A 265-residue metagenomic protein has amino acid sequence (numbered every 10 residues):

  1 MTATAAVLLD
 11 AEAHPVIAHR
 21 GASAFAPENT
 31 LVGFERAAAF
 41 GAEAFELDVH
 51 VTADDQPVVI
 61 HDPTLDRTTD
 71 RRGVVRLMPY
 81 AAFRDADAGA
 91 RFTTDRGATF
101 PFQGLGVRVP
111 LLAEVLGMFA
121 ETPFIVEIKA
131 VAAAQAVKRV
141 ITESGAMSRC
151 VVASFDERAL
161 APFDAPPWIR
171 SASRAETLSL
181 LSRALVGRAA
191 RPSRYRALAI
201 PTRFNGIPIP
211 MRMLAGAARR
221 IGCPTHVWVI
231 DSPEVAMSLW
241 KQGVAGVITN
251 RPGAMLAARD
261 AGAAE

Functional and structural regions predicted by a protein language model:
T2-L8, A13-H14, H61-P167, R191-I221: Metal-dependent phosphodiesterase/phospholipase catalytic core, i.e., the His/Asp/Glu-rich active-site region
D10-H61, D66-R71, F163: Conserved N-terminal beta1-alpha1 strand-loop-helix module at the mouth
V16-H19, F45-L47, F124-V126, C150-A153 (+4 more regions): Hydrophobic faces of well-ordered beta-strands that scaffold small-molecule active sites in alpha/beta enzyme cores
R20-G21, E28-T30, S154, R174-E176 (+1 more regions): Glycine-rich beta-to-alpha transition loops that act as phosphate-gripper elements at the mouths of alpha/beta enzyme
A39, E43, G117-M118, K241: Solvent-exposed polar/charged
V51, A133, R158-A159, V235 (+1 more regions): Alpha-helix capping/helix-boundary segments
D55, V137, L160-F163, L239 (+1 more regions): Hydrophobic packing residues within well-ordered alpha-helices of enzyme cores
F102-L105, R174-A175, L181-E265: C-terminal active-site rim and adjoining tail of enzyme catalytic domains
